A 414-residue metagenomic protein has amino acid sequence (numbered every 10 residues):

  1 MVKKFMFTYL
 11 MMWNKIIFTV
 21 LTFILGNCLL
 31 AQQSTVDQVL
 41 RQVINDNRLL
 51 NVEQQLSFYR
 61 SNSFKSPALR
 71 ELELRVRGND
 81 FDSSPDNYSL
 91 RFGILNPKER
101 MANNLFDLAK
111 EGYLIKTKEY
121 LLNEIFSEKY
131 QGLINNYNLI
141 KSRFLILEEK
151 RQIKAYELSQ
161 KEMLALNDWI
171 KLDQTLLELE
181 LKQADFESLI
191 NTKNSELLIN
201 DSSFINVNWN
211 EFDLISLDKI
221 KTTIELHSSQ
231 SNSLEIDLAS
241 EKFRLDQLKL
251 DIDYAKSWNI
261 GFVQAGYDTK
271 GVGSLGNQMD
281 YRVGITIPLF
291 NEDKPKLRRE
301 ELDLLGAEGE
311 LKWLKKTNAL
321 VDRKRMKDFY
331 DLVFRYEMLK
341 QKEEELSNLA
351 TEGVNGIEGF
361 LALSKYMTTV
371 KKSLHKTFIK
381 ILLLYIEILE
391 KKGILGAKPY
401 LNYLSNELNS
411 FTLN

Functional and structural regions predicted by a protein language model:
K3-M6, M12, N123-D237, V321-L332 (+5 more regions): Periplasmic alpha-helical coiled-coil/stalk elements that build and connect Gram-negative outer-membrane
I16, V20-I24, C28-L74, L166 (+6 more regions): Bacterial Sec-pathway N-terminal export signals of envelope proteins
D37-Q38, L197, S373-N414: Acidic, low-complexity, intrinsically disordered peripheral segments
D37-R100, H227-R298, L320, E390 (+1 more regions): A small-residue-enriched
F64-S66, S83, G93-I115, E119-R143 (+1 more regions): Post-signal peptide N-terminal segment of secreted/secretory-pathway proteins
L95-E119, Y254, T286-E345: Sec/SRP-type N-terminal targeting helices
T175-E178, K182-L189, D237-K249, P295 (+5 more regions): Extended amphipathic alpha-helical oligomerization elements
L176, E301-L311, K315, M326-Y385: Extended, charged coiled-coil helical stalks used as long, distance-spanning scaffolds in large assemblies
